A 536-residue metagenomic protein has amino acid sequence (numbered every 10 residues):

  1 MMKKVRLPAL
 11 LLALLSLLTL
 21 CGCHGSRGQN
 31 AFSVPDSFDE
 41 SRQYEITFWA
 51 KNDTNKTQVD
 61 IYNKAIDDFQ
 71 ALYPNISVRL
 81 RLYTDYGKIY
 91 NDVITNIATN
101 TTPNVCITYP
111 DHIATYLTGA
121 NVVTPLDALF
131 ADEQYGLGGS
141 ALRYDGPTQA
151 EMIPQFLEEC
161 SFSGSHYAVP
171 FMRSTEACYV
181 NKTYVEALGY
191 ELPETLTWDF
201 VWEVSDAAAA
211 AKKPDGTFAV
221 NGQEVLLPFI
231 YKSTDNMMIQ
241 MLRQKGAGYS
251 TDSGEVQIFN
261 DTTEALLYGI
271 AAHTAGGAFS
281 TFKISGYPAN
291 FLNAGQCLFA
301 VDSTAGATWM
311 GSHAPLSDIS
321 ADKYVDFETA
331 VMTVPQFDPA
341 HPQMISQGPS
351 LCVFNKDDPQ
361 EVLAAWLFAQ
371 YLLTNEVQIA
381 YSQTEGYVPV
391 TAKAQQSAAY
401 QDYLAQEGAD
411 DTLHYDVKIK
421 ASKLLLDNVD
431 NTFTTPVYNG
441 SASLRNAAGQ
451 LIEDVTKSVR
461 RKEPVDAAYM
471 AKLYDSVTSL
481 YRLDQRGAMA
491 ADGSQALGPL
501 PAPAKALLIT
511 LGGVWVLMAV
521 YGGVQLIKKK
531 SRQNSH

Functional and structural regions predicted by a protein language model:
T19-G22: C-terminal motif of bacterial Sec signal peptides marking the signal peptidase cleavage site
F38, P110-T175, F218-G222, A321-P335: Hinge/lid segment of periplasmic solute-binding proteins
Q43-T47, N52-A114, N290: Early extracytoplasmic/lumenal segment of secretory-pathway proteins
E158-F171, E176, F200-V256: Extracytoplasmic/periplasmic solute-binding protein
V204-D206, T251-S285, T329-A330, V334: Glycine-centered hinge/linker elements that transmit conformational signals in sensory and ligand-binding systems
H273-A278, P315-A394: Extracytoplasmic/periplasmic substrate-recognition and gating elements
T329-Q336, Q383-Q450, D454-T456: Long, aromatic- and glycine/proline-rich binding clefts that accommodate carbohydrate-like moieties
V417-H536: Conserved C-terminal helix/tail region of periplasmic/extracytoplasmic solute-binding proteins
